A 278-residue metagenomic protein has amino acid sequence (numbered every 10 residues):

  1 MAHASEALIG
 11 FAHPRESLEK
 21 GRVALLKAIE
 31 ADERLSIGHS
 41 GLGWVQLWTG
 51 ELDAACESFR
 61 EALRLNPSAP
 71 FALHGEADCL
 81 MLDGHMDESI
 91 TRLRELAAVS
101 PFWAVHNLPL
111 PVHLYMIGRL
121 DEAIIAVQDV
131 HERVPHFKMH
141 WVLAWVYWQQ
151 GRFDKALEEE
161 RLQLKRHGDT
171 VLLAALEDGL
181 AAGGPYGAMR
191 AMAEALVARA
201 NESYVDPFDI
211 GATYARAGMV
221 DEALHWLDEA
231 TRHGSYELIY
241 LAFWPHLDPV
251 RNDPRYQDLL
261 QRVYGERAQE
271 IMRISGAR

Functional and structural regions predicted by a protein language model:
S5-I9, P14-E16, V23-L26, L35-L42 (+2 more regions): Alpha-helical protein-protein interaction modules
E30, R34, R64: Short alpha-helical segment in the cytosolic histidine-kinase catalytic core
